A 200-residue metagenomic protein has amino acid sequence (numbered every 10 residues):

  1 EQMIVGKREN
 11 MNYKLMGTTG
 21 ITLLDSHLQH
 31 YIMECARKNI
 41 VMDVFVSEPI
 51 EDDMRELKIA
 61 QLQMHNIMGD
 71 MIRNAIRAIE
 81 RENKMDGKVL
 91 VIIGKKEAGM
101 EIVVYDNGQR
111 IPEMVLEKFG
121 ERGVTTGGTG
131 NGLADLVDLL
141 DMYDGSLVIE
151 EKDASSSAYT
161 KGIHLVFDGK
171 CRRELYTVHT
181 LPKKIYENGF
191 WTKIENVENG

Functional and structural regions predicted by a protein language model:
M16-T19, D43-M68: Conserved short strand/loop->alpha-helix "switch" segment adjacent to the catalytic nucleotide/phosphoryl-transfer site
G17-K38: Short beta-to-alpha transition helix within the HATPase_c
D43, L90, V148-E150: Short beta-strand patches within cytosolic ATPase/nucleotide-binding catalytic cores
D53-E56, R77-K95, K152-S157: ATP-lid-like helix-loop hinge signature
A60-K84: Conserved ATP-binding N-box helix of the HATPase_c
A98-I102, K161: Short beta-strand element(s) in the Bergerat
E101-G130, T180: Glycine-rich/acidic phosphate-handling loop/turn and adjacent ATP-lid/helix of nucleotide-binding kinase/ATPase domains
T126-G130, V137-G200: Flexible, glycine-/charge-rich segments associated with ATP-binding catalytic modules
